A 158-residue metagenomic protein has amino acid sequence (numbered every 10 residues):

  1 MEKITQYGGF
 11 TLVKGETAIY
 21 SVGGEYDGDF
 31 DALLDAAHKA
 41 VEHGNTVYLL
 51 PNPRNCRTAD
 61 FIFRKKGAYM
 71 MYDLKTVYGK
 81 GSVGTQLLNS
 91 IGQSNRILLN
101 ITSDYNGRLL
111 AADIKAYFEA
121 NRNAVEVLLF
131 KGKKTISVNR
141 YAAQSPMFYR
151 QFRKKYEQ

Functional and structural regions predicted by a protein language model:
M1-Y48, V77-Q158: Metal-dependent nuclease catalytic core centered on acidic motifs
R54-R57: Short acidic/glycine-enriched loop/turn segments that link adjacent beta-strands
F61-F63, A68-T76: Conserved catalytic cores of phosphodiester-cleaving nucleases, focusing on short active-site segments
